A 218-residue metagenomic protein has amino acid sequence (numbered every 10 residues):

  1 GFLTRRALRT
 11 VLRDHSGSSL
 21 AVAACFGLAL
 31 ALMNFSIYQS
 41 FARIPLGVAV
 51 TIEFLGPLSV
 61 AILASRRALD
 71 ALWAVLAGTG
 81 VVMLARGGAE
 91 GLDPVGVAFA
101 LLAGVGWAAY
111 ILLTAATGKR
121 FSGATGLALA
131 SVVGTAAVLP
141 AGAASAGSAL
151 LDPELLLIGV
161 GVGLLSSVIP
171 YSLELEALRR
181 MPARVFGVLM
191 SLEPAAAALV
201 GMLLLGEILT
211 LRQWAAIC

Functional and structural regions predicted by a protein language model:
G1-C25, L63-L72, A89-G91, F121 (+2 more regions): Membrane-interface interhelical linkers
G1-F2, V60-A61, T79, A89-S145 (+1 more regions): Transmembrane alpha-helical segments that form core, pore/gating elements of small-molecule transporters/exporters
A24-Q39, V82-M83, F99-L113, P140-V185 (+2 more regions): Hydrophobic alpha-helical transmembrane segments of multi-pass membrane transport proteins, especially secondary
C25, L55, L72-V75, A98 (+5 more regions): Hydrophobic residues within alpha-helical transmembrane segments of multi-pass solute transporters/permease subunits
S40, P45, R67, T117 (+4 more regions): Hydrophobic/aromatic residues within transmembrane alpha-helices of multi-pass small-molecule transporters
V48-T51, A71, T125-L129, R184-V188 (+1 more regions): Signature of the 12-TM Major Facilitator Superfamily
I52-L63, V133-A137, L189-L204, A215-C218: Alpha-helical transmembrane segments of compact multi-pass small-molecule transporters, enriched in specific families
L55, L69-G88, V200, R212-C218: Hydrophobic transmembrane alpha-helices of multi-pass small-molecule transport proteins
